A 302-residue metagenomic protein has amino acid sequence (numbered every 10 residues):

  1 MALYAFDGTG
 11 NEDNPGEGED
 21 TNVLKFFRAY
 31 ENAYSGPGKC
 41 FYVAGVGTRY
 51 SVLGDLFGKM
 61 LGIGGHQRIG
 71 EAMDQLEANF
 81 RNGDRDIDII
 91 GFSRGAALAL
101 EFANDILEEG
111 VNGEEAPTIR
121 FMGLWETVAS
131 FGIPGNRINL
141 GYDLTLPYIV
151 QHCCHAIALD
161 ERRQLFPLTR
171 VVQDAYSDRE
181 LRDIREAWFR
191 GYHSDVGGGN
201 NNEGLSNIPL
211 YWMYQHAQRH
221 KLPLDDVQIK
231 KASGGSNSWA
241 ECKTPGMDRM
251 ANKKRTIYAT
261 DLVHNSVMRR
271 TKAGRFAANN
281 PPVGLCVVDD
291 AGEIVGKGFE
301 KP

Functional and structural regions predicted by a protein language model:
M1-P302: Active-site- or binding-pocket-proximal scaffold segments within functional domains
